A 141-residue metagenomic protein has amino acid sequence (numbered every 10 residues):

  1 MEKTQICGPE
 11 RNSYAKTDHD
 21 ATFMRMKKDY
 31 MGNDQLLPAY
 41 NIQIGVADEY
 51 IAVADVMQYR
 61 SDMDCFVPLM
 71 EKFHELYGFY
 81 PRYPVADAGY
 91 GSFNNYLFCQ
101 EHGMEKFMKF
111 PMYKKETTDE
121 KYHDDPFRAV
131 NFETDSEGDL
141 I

Functional and structural regions predicted by a protein language model:
M1-I141: Anion-binding and metal-coordination hotspots
